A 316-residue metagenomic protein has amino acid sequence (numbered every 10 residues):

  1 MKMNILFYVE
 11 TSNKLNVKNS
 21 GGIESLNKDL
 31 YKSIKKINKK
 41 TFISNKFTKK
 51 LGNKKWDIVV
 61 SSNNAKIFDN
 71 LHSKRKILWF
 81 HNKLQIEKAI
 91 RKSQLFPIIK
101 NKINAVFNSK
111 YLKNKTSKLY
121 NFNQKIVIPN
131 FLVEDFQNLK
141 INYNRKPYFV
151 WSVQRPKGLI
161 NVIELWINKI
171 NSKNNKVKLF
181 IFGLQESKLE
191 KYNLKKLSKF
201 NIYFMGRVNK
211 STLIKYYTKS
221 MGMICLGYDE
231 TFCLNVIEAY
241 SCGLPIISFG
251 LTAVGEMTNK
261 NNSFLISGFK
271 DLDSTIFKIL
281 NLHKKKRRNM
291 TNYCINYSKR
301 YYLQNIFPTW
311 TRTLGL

Functional and structural regions predicted by a protein language model:
G22, K270, R288-L314: A charged, aromatic-enriched C-terminal amphipathic alpha-helix characteristic of glycosyltransferases across folds
L112, I128-N138, L184-E186: Short beta-strand->alpha-helix junction loop in the catalytic core of nucleotide-activated group-transfer enzymes
K140-G158, I163-I167: Conserved donor-binding/catalytic core segment of Leloir-type glycosyltransferases
E190-S211: Nucleotide-activated donor-binding/catalytic signature segment of Leloir-type glycosyltransferases, i.e., the conserved
K215-S220: Short alpha-helical donor nucleotide-sugar binding micro-motif in glycosyltransferases
Y228: Aromatic "clamp/platform" in nucleotide-sugar-dependent glycosyltransferases that forms part of the donor/acceptor
P245-S248: Short hydrophobic beta-strand element within catalytic cores of glycosyltransferases and related nucleotide-activated
G255-K278: Change "using UDP/GDP/dTDP sugars" to "using nucleotide sugars
